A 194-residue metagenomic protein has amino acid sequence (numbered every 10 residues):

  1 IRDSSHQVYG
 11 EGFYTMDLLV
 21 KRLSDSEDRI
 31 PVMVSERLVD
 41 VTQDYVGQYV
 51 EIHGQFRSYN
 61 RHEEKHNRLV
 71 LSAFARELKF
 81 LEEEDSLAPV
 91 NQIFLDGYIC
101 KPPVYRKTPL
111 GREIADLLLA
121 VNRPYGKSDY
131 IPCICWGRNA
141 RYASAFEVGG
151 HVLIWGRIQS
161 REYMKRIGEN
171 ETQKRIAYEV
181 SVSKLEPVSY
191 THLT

Functional and structural regions predicted by a protein language model:
I1, G47-S58, F94-C100, G149-S160: OB-fold and OB-like beta-barrel modules that bind single-stranded nucleic acids
H6-L19, R106-A120: Short aromatic-glycine-enriched beta-strand elements
Q7-Y9, Y45-G47, E83-L110, A145-H151: Short, glycine/small-residue-enriched coil/turn segments at secondary-structure junctions
S26-V41, D129-R141: Beta-strand/loop nucleic-acid-binding surfaces
V32-E82: Hydrophobic, ordered structural segments
L38-E51, N139-L153: Short nucleic-acid-contacting surface segments enriched for D/E, G, S/T with interspersed K/R
H62-D85, K165-S189: OB-fold/S1-family single-stranded nucleic acid-binding modules
T191-T194: Conserved small/polar residues in nucleotide/adenosyl-binding loops
